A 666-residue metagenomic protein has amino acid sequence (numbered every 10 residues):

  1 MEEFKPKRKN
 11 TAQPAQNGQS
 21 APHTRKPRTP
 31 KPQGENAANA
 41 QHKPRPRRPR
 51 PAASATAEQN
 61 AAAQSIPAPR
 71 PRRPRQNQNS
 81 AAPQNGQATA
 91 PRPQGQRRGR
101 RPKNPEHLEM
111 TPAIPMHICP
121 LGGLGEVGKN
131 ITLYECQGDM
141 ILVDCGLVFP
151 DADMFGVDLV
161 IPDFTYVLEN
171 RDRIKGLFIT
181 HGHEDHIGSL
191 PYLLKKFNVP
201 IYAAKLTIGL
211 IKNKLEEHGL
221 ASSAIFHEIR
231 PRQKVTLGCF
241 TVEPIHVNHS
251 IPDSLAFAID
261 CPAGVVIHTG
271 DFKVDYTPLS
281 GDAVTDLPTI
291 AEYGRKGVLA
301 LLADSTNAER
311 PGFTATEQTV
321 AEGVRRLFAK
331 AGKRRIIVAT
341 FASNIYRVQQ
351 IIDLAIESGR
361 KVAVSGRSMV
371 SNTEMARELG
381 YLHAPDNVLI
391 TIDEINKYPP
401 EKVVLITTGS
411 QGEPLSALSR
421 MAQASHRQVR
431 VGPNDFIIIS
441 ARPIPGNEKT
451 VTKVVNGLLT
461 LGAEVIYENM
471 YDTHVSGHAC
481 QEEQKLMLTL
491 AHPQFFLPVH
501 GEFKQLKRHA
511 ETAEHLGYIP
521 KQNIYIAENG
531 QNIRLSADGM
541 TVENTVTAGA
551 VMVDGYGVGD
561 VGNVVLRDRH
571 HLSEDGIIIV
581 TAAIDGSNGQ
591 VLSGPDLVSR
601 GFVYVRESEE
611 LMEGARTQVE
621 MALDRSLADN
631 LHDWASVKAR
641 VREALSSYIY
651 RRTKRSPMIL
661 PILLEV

Functional and structural regions predicted by a protein language model:
M1-M110: Intrinsically disordered, low-complexity RNA-associated tracts
R92-F178, H183-Y398, S416-R430, K449-K453: His/Asp/Glu-rich metal-coordinating catalytic cores of metallo-dependent phosphodiesterases/hydrolases acting on
R100, V148-D158, P162, R173 (+5 more regions): A glycine- and charged-residue-rich anion-binding loop/surface
P200, L497, L660: Short glycine-rich phosphate-binding loop at a beta-alpha junction
L215, A513, I649: Conserved hydrophobic residues forming the short capping helix/wall of the S-adenosyl-L-methionine
R230, E528-G530, R655-I659: Short Gly/Ser/Thr- and Asp/Glu-enriched loop/turn motifs at secondary-structure junctions
R310-S440, I444-P493, L497-G614, Q618-N630 (+2 more regions): Hard-cation-handling environments
N630-V666: C-terminal tails and terminal domains of large nucleic-acid-associated and other macromolecular-machine proteins
